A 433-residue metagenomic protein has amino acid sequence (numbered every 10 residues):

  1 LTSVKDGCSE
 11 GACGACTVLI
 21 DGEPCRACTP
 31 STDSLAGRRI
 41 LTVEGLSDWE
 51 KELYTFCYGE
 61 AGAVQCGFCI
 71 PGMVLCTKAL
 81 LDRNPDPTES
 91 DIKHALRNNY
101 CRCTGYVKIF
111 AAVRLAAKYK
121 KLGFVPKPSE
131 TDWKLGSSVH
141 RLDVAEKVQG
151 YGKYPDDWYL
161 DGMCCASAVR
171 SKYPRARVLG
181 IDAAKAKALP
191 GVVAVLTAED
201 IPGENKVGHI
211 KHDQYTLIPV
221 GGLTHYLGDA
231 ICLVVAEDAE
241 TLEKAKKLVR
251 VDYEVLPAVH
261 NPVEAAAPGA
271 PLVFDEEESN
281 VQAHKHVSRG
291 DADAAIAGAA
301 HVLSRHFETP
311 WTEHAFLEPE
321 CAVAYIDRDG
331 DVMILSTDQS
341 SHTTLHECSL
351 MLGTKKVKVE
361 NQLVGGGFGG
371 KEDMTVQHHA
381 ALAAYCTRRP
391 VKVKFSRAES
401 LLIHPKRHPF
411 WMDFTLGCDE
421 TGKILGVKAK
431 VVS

Functional and structural regions predicted by a protein language model:
L1-E130: Signature of N-terminal electron-transfer/Fe-S-associated modules in redox systems
A27, T32-G67, T241-A267, H284-K285 (+2 more regions): Gly/Pro-rich active-site capping loops and adjacent beta-alpha segments that organize cofactor/substrate pockets
G62, S137, D143-Q149, I210 (+3 more regions): Glycine-rich loop/linker segments at domain edges
M73, D82, A168-A198, L233-D252 (+1 more regions): Alpha-helical support elements that line or immediately flank enzyme active sites and cofactor-binding pockets
T77-L81, Y106-V107, R114-L115, N205-I210 (+6 more regions): Short acidic, glycine/serine/threonine-rich loops at helix termini
V113-R114, H212-L242, F368-G417: Glycine-rich and small/hydrophobic secondary-structure elements
A117-Q282, V302: Flexible, low-hydrophobicity surface segments
